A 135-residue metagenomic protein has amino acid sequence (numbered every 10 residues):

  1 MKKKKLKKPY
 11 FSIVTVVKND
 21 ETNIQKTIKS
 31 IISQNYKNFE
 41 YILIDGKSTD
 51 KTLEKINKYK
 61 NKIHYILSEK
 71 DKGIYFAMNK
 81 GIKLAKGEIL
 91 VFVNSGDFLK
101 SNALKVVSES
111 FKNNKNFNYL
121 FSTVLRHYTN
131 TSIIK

Functional and structural regions predicted by a protein language model:
M1-S33: N-proximal low-complexity "stem/linker" segments adjacent to membrane-targeting elements
N19-N23, S48, S95: Donor nucleotide-sugar binding loop of glycosyltransferases
F39-K47, L67-S68: Short beta-strand/loop segment that forms part of the nucleotide-sugar
D45-E54, N94: A conserved acidic beta->alpha catalytic loop
S68-A85: Glycine-rich, basic loop-to-helix element that forms the pyrophosphate-binding segment of sugar-nucleotide handling
K72, G96-F98, V124-R126: Acidic metal-phosphate-binding loop of nucleotide-sugar-dependent transferases
L90: Short aromatic/hydrophobic "clamp" motif used to bind/position activated sugar donors
N102-I134: Conserved donor NDP-sugar-binding/catalytic core segment of glycosyltransferases
